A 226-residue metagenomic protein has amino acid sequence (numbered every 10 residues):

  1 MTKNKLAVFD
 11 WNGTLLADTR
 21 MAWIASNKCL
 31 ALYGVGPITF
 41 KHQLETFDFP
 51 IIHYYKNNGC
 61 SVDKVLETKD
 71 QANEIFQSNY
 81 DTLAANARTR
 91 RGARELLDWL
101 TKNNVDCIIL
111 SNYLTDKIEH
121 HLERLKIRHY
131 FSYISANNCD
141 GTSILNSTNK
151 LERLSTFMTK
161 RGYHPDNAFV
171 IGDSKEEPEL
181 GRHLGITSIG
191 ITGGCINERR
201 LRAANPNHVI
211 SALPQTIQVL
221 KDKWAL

Functional and structural regions predicted by a protein language model:
T2, N103-V105, K160-N167, K223-L226: Glycine-rich phosphate-binding loop signature in dinucleotide/nucleotide-binding domains
T2-R94: N-terminal helical cap/lid subdomain that shapes the substrate entry/recognition surface in HAD-like hydrolases
A25, Y54, K117-H120, L180 (+2 more regions): Phosphate- and divalent-cation-binding pockets in alpha/beta enzyme and binding domains that engage nucleotide-derived
D81-I109, T115-E119: Short, acidic loop-to-helix structural element flanking the phosphoryl-transfer center in phosphate-processing enzymes
T115-F169, K175-L184, R202: Substrate-recognition "cap/lid" segment bordering the active-site pocket of phosphatases
G193-A204: Short, glycine/polar-rich helix-capping loops at beta-to-alpha or helix-loop-helix junctions that flank or form
H208-A212: Short acidic-hydrophobic, aromatic-tinged amphipathic segments that line or gate anion-handling sites
